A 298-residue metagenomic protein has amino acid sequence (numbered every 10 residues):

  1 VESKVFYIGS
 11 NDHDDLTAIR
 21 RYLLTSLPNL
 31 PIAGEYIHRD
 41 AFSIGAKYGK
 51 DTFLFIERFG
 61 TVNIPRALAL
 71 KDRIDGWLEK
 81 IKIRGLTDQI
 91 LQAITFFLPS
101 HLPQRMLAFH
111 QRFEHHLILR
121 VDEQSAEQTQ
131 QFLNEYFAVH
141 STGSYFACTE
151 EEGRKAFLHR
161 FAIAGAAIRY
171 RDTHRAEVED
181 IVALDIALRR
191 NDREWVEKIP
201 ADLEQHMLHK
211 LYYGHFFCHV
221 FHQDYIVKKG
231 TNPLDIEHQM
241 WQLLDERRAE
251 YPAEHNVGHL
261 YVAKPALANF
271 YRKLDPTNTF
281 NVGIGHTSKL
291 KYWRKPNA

Functional and structural regions predicted by a protein language model:
V1-E2, I19, G45-G49, Y292: Short acidic, glycine/serine/threonine-rich loops at helix termini
V1-S26, A298: FAD-binding subdomain of flavoenzyme oxidoreductases
V1-Y7, P31-R39, I44: FAD-binding core of FAD-dependent oxidoreductases, characterized by glycine-rich FAD pyrophosphate-binding loops
S10, F59-R66, K82, Q223 (+1 more regions): Aromatic-residue hotspot detector
D12-H13, Y22-L23, L27, D40-I44 (+3 more regions): Charged, amphipathic alpha-helical linkers/stalks
R20-I32, V139, G143: Acidic-enriched catalytic cores of C-N bond-cleaving enzymes acting on peptides and small amides
G34-R39, K47, D51, K71-A298: Conserved glycine-rich FAD pyrophosphate-binding loop
